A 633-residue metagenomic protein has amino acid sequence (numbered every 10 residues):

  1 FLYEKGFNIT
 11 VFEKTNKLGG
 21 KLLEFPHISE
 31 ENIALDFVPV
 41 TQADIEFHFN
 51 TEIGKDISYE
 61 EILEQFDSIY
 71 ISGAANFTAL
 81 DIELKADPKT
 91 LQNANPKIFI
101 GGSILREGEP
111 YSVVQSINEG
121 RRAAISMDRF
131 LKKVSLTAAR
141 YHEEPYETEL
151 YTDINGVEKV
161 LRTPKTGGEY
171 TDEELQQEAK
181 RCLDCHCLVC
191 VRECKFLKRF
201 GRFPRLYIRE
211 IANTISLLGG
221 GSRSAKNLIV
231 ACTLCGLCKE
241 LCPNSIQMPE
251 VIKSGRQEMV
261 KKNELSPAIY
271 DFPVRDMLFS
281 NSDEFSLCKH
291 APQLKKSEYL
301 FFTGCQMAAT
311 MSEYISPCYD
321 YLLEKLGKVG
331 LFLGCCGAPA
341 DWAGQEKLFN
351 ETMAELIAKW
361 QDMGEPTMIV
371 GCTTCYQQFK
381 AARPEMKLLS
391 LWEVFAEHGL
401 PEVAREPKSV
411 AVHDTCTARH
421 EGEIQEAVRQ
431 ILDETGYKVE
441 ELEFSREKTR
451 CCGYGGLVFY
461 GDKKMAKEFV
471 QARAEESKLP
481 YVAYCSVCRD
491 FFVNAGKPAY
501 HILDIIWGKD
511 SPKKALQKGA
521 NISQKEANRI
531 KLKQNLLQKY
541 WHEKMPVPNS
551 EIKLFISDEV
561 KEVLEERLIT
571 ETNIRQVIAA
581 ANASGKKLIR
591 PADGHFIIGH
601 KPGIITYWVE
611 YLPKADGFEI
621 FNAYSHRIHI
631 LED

Functional and structural regions predicted by a protein language model:
F1-D67, G201-R383, S523-L537: Iron-sulfur-cluster electron-transfer modules
F25-E31, Q306-W392, T417-L432, E440-K533: Cofactor-cradling patches in redox/metallo enzymes
L35-P39, A43-I45, S68-A231: Ferredoxin-type iron-sulfur electron-transfer modules and their immediate structural context
A74-A75, P243, T373, S486: Short glycine-/small-residue-rich Rossmann-like dinucleotide-binding loops
L91, N95-T148, E174, S224-E258 (+2 more regions): Extended, hydrophobic interaction surfaces within ordered domains
Y151-T166, R192-N213, E240-E258, W342 (+5 more regions): Iron-sulfur (Fe-S) cluster-binding segments and ferredoxin-like electron-carrier domains, especially [2Fe-2S]
V412: Hydrophobic alpha-helical positions that pack around
P512-I522, E526-D633: Ribonuclease/tRNase effector modules and their secretory precursors
